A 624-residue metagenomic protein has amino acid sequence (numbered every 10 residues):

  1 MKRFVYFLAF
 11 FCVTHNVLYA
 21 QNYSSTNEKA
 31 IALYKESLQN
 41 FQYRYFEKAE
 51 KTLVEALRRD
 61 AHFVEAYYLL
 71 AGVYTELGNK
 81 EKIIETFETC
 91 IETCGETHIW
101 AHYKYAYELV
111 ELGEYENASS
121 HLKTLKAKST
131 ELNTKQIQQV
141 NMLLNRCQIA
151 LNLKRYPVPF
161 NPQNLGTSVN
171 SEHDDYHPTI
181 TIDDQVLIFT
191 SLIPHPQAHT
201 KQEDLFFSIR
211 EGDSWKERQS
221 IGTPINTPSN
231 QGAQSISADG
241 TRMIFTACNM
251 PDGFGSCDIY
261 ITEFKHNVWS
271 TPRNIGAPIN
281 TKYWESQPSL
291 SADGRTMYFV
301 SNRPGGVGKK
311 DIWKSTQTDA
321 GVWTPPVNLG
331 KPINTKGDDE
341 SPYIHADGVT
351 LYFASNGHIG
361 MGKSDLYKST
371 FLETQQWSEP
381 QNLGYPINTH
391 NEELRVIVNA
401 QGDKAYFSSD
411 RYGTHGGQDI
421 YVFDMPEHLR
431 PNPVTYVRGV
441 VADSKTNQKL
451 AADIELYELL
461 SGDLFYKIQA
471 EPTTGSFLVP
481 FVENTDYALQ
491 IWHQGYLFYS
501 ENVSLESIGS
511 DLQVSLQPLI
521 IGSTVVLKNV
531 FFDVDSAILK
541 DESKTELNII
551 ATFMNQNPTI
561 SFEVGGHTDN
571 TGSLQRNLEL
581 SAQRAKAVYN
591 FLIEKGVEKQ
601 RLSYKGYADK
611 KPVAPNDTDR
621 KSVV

Functional and structural regions predicted by a protein language model:
E28-R59: Alpha-helical segment of the N-proximal tetratricopeptide repeat
L69, E76, T97, K104 (+7 more regions): Short, conserved micro-motifs composed of acidic
S355, I359-G362, N557, G565-V624: Periplasmic OmpA-like peptidoglycan-binding domain that tethers envelope proteins to the cell wall
L460-S476: Short, acidic Ser/Thr/Gly-rich low-complexity loop/linker segments typical of extracellular and cell-surface proteins
G475, E483-G495: A short, solvent-exposed beta-strand micro-motif common in secreted/extracellular proteins
Q494-Q517: Structured interaction patches on ligand/partner-binding surfaces of diverse proteins
I520-I560, T568-R576, Q600: Short, solvent-exposed beta-strand/turn patches at coil↔beta or beta↔helix junctions that act as interaction loops
